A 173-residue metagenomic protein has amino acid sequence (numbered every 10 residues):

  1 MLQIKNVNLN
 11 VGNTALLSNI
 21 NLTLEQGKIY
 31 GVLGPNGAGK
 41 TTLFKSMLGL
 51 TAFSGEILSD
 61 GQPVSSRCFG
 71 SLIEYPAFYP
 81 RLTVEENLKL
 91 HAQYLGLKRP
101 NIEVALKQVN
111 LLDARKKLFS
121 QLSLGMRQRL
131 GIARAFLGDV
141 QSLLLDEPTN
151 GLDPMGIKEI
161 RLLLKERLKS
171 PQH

Functional and structural regions predicted by a protein language model:
L2-I4, L17: Conserved structural motif at the start of ABC-family nucleotide-binding domains
L33-P35: The feature captures the beta-strand-to-loop junction immediately N-terminal to the Walker
G49-R67: Conserved ABC transporter NBD signature motif
K89, Q93, R99-R115: Conserved ABC ATPase "signature" region
I132: Hydrophobic anchor residue at the start of the ABC signature
L143-E147, L152: Catalytic Walker B motif of ABC-type/P-loop ATPase nucleotide-binding domains
